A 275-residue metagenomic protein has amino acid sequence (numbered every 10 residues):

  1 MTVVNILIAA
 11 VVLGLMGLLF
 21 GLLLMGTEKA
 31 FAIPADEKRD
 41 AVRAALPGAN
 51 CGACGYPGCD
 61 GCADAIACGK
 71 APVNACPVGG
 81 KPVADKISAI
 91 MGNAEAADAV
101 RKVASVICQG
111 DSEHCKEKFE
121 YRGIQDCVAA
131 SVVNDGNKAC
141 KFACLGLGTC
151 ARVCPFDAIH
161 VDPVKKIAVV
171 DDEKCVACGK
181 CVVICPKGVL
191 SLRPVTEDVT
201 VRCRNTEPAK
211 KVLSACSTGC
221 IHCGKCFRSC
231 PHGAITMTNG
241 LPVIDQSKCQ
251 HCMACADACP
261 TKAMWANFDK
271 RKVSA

Functional and structural regions predicted by a protein language model:
V3-S229, G233, A258, K262-A275: Ferredoxin-type iron-sulfur electron-transfer modules and their immediate structural context
K165, N239-G240: Short glycine/acidic-rich loop motifs that flank beta-strands on beta-rich extracellular proteins
T236: Calcium-binding motifs, dominated by EF-hand helix-loop-helix domains
